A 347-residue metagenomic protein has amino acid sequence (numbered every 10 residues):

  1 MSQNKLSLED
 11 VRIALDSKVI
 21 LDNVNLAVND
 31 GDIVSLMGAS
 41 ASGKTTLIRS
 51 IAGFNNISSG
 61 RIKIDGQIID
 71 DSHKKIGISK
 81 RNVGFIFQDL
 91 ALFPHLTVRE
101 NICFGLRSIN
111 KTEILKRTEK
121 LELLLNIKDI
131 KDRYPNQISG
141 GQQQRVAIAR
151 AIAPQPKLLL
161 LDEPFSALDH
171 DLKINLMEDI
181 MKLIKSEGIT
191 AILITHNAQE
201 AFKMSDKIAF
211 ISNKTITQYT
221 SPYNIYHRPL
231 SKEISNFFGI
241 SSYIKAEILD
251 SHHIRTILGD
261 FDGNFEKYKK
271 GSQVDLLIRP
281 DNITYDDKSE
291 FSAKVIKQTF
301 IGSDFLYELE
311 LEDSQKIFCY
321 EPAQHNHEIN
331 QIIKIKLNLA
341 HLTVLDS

Functional and structural regions predicted by a protein language model:
L6-L8, L21: Conserved structural motif at the start of ABC-family nucleotide-binding domains
V34-S35, F85: Short beta-strand immediately N-terminal to the Walker A/P-loop
M37-A39: The feature captures the beta-strand-to-loop junction immediately N-terminal to the Walker
A52: Helix-to-loop junction immediately C-terminal to a conserved catalytic motif
G60-D71: Conserved ABC transporter NBD signature motif
N82-G84, L92, T97-E233: ABC ATPase nucleotide-binding domains
S241, H252-S347: Non-catalytic connector elements of ABC transporters
